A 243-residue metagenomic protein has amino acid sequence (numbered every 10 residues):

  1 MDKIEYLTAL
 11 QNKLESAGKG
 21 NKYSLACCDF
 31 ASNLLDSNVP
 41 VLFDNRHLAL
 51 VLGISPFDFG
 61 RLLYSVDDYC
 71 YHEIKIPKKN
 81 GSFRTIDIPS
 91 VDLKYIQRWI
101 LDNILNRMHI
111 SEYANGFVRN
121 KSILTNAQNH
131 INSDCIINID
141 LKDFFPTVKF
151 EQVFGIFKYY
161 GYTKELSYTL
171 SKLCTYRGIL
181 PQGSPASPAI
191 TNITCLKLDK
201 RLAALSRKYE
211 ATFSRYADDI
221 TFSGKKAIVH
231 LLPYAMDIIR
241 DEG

Functional and structural regions predicted by a protein language model:
M1-S65, Y69-H72: Non-catalytic, polymerase-adjacent accessory regions of viral genome-replication enzymes
S24-N33, P77-S82, G178-I179, S214: A short, surface-exposed helix-loop junction/capping segment
V41-F43, L50-G53, R84, V91 (+3 more regions): Nucleotide/phosphate-binding site architecture used for ATP/NTP-dependent chemistry
L42-F59, N103-I104, M108, V148 (+1 more regions): N-terminal low-complexity, intrinsically disordered segments
L62-D68, R119, Y168-T175: Short linear loop/turn motifs
I74-Q97, G116, K172-T191: Short, conserved non-catalytic motifs in the polymerase core
L93-I139, D143, P188: Active-site-proximal segment of RNA-dependent polymerases
N129-A217, T221-G243: Conserved polymerase palm-domain catalytic core
